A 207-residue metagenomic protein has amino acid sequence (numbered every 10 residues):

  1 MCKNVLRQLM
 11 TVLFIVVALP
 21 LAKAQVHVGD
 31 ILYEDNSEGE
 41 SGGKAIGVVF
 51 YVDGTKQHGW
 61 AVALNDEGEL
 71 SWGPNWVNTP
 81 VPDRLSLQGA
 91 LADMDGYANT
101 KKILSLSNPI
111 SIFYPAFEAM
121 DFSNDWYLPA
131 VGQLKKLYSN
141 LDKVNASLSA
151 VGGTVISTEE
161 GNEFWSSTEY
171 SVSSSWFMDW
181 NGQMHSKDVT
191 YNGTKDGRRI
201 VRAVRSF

Functional and structural regions predicted by a protein language model:
M1-M10: Bacterial N-terminal signal peptides that target proteins for export
L13: Residue-level recognition of phosphate/Mg2+-coordinating polar/acidic sites in nucleotide-handling active sites
V16-F122, D188, K195-F207: Short, compositionally biased
T100-Y127, V131-D188, N192, S206: An exposed tryptophan-centered "aromatic clamp" motif
